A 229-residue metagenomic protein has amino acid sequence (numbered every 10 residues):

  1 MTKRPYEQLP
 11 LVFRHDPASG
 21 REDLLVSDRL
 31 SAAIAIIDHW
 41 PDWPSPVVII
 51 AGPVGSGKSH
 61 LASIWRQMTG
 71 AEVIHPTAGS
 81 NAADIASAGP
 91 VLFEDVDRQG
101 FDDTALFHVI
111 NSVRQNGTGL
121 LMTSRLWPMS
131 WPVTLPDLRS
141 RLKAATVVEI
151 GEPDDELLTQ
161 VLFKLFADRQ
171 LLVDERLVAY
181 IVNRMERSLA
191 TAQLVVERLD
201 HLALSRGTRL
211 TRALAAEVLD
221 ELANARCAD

Functional and structural regions predicted by a protein language model:
M1-H39, P44, L204-D229: A short, basic N-terminal segment
S45-L61: Walker A/P-loop nucleotide-binding motif
R66-T77: Post-Walker A helix-loop "phosphate-sensing" segment adjacent to the P-loop in P-loop NTPases
D84-S124: Conserved nucleotide-sensing/catalytic segment adjacent to the nucleotide-binding pocket in NTP-handling enzymes
P128-K143: Short regulatory helix/loop adjacent to the ATP-binding pocket of P-loop NTPases
A145-L157: Conserved AAA+ ATPase "SRH/arginine-finger" region at the nucleotide-binding site
D154-D174: Conserved small helical "lid"/interfacial subdomain of P-loop NTPases
A179-N183, A190-L204: C-terminal helical "lid" of AAA+/P-loop NTPase domains
